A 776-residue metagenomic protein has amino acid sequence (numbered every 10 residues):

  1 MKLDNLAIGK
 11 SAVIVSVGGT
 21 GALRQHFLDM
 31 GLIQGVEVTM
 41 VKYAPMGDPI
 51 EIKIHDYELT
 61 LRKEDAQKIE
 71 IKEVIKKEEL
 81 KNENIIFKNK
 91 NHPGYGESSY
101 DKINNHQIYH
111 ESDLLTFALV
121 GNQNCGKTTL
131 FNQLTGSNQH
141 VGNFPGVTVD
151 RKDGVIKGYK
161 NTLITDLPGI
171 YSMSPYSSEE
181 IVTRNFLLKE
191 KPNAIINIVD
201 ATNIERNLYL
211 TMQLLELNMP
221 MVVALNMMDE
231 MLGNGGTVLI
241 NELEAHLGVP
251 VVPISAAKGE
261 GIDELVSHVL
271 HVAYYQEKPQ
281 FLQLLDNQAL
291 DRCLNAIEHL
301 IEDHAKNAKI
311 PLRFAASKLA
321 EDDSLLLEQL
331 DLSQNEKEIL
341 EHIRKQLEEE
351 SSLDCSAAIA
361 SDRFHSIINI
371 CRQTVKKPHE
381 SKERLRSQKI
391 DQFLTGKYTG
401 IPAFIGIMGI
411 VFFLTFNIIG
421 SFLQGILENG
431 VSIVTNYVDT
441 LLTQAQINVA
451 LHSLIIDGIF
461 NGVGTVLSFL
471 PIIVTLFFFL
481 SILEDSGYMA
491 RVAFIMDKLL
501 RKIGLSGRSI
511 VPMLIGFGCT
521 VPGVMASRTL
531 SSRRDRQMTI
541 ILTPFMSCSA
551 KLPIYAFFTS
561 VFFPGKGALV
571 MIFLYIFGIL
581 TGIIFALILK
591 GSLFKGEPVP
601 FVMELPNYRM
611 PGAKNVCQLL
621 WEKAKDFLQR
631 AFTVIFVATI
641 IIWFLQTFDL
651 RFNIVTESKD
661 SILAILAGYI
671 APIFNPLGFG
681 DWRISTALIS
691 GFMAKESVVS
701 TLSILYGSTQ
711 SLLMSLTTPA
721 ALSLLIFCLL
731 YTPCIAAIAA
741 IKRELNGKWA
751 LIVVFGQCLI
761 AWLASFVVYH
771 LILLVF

Functional and structural regions predicted by a protein language model:
H92-S172: Conserved G1/Walker A P-loop phosphate-binding module
Y159, R184-P250, I554: Conserved C-terminal guanine-recognition region of P-loop GTPase G domains, centered on the G4
M231-Q283: Canonical P-loop GTPase G-domain recognition
Y275-A445, I654, S658-L663: Extended helical scaffolds that flank P-loop GTPase cores
E350, A357-S361, K377, I418-I459 (+3 more regions): Extended, low-charge hydrophobic alpha-helical regions
A403-L414, L476-S481, T559-V561, Y575-I588 (+3 more regions): Hydrophobic core segments of alpha-helical transmembrane domains in multi-pass membrane transport and ion-translocation
N429, I433-Y437, A490-G518, K595-L619 (+1 more regions): Juxtamembrane inter-helical linkers in multi-pass membrane proteins
S549-I572, A736-N746, S765-F776: Transmembrane helix-loop junctions at the membrane interface of multipass transporters and ion channels
